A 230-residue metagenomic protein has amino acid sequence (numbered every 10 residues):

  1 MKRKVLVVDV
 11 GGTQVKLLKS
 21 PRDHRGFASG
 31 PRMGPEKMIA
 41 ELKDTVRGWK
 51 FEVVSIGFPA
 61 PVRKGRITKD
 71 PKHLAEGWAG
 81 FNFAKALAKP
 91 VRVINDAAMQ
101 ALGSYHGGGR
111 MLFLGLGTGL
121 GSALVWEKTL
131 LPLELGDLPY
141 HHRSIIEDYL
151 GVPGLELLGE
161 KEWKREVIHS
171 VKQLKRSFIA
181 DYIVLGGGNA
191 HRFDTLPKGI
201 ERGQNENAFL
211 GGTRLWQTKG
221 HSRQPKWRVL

Functional and structural regions predicted by a protein language model:
K2-A40, G48, T129-L157: Short glycine-rich, Thr/Ser-proximal phosphate-binding strand/loop in the N-terminal lobe of ATP-dependent enzymes
V5-D9, V53-S55, M111-G115, V184: Short glycine-aspartate micro-motif
Q14, L174-N205: Glycine-rich phosphate-binding loops at beta-strand->alpha-helix junctions
V15-K19, A60, L102, L120-V125: Short beta-strand scaffold segments in enzyme catalytic cores
G30-K43, R47-S55, A60-R110, Y149-L150 (+1 more regions): Glycine-rich phosphate-binding loop and adjoining helix at the ATP-binding site of ATP-dependent phosphoryl-transfer
F58, L116-T118, G187-N189: Short secondary-structure boundary segments
G109-L112, T118-Y140: Anionic-ligand binding region
W163-R176: A short, acidic, amphipathic alpha-helical segment used as a generic capping/interface helix at domain edges
